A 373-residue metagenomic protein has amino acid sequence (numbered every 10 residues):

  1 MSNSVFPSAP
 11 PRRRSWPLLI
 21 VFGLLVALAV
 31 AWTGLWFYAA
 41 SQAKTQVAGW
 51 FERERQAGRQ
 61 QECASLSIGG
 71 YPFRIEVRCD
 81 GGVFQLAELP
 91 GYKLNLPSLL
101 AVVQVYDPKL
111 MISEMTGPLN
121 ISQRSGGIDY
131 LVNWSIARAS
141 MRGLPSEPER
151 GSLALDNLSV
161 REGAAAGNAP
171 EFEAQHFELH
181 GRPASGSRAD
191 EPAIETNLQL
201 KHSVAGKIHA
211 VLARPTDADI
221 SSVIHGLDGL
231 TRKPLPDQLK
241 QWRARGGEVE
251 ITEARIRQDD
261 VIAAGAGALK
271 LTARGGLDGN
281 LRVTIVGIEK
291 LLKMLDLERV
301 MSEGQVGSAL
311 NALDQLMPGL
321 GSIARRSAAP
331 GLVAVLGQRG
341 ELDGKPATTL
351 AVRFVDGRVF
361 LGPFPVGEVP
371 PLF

Functional and structural regions predicted by a protein language model:
S2-F22, A64-S65, L239-A244, A254-I256 (+3 more regions): Extended terminal
L18-W36: Hydrophobic membrane-insertion alpha-helices, especially the h-region of bacterial N-terminal signal peptides
Y38-R55: Alpha-helical transmembrane signal-anchor/signal-peptide segments
Q56-S187, A254, G265: N-terminal beta-strand/beta-hairpin edge segment
L66-I68, L96-Y106, V132-S146, A169-A189 (+6 more regions): Extended lipid/amphipathic-ligand handling interfaces
E76-D80, E114, A154, N197-Q199 (+2 more regions): Soluble periplasmic/extracytoplasmic beta-strand elements of cell-envelope proteins
V83-K93, L119-Y130, N157-F172, P183 (+6 more regions): Flexible, membrane-facing loop/turn or short amphipathic-helix motifs that contact lipid bilayers or gate lipid-binding
D190-I194: Short "repeat-start/strand-capping" segments in structured domains, especially the N-termini of parallel beta-helix
